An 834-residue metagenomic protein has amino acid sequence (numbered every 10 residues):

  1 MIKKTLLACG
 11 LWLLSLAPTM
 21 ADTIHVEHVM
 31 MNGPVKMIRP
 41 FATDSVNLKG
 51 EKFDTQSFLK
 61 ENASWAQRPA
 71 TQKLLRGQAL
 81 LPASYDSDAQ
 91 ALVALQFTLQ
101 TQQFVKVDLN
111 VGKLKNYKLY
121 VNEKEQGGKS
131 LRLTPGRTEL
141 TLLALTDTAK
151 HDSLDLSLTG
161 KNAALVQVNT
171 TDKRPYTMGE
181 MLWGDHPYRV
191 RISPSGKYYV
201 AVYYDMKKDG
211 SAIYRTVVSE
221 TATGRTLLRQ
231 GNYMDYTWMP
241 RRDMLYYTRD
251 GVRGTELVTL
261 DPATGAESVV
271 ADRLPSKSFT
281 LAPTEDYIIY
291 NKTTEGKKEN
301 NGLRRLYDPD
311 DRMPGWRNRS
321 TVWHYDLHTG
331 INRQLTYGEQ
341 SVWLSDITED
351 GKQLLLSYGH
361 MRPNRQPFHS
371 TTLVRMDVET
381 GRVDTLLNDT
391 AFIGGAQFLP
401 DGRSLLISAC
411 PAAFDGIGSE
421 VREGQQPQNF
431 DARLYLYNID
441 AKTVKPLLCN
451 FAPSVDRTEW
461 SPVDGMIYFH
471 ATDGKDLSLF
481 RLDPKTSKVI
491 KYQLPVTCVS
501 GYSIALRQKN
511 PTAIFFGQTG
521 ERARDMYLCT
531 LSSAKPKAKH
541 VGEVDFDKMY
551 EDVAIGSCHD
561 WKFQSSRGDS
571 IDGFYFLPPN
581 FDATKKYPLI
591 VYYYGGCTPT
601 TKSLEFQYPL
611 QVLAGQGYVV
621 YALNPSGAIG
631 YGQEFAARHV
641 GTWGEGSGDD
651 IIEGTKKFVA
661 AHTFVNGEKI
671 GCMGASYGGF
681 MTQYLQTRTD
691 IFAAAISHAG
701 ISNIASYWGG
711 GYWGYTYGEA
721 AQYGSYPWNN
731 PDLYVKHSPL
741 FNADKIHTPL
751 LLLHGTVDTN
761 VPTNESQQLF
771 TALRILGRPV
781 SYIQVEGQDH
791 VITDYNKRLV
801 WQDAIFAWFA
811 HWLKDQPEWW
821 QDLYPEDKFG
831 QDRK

Functional and structural regions predicted by a protein language model:
A21-L80, L143-P175: Accessory carbohydrate-binding/adhesion or oligomerization-edge regions at the termini of glycan-active proteins
T101, V105-K118, L140: Aromatic-lined ligand-binding clefts that engage carbohydrates, nucleic acids, or primary amines
T134, V190-Y198, D235-L245, F279-I288 (+5 more regions): Blade-terminus and WD-like Trp-Asp/Gly-His loop motifs, strongest in beta-propeller folds
E180, P187-R191, Y198-Y203, G210-I213 (+10 more regions): Non-catalytic accessory segments flanking enzyme active sites
G184, Y203-R215, R229-Y233, T248-V258 (+11 more regions): A flexible loop/linker signature enriched in serine peptidases of the S9 family
E220-T223, D261-G265, D326-G330, D377-G381 (+3 more regions): Short loop/turn segments that connect beta-strands within beta-propeller blades
V544-E668, A675, G709-Y717: Cap/lid segment of the alpha/beta-hydrolase catalytic domain
A622-K834: Active-site-proximal cap/loop segments of hydrolase catalytic domains
